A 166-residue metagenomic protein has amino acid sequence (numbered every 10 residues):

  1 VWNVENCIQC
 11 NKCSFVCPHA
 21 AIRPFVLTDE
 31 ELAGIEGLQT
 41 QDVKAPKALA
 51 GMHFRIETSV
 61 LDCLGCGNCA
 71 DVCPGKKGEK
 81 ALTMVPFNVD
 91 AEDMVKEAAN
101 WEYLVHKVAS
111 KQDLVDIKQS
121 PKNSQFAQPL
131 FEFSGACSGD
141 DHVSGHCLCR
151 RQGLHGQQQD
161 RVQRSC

Functional and structural regions predicted by a protein language model:
V1-Q9, L27-G65, V85-D90, S124-A136: Ferredoxin-like iron-sulfur electron-transfer modules
K12-G34, L49, S59, N68-V89 (+2 more regions): Iron-sulfur cluster-binding cysteine motifs and their immediate structural context in ferredoxin-like electron-transfer
A20, L49-N68, V72-C73, Y103-P129: Unusually extended, aromatic-enriched hydrophobic runs near protein termini
P86-C166: Thiamine diphosphate
